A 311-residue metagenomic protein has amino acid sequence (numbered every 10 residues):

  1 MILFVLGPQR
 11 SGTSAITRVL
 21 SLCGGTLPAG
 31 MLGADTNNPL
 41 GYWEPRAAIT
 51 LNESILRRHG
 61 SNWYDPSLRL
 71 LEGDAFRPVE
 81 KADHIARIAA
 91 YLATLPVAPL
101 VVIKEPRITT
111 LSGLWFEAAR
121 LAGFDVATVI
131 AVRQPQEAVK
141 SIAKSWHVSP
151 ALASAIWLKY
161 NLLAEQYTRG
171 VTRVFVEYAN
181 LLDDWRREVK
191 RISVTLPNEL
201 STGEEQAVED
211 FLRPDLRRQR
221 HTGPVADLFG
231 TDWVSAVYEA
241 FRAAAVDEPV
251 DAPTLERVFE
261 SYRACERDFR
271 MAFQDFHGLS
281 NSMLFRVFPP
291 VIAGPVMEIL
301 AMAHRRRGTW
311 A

Functional and structural regions predicted by a protein language model:
M1-H84: PAPS-dependent sulfotransferase catalytic core
S11-T17, T109-S112, Q136-S141, L182-R186: Short catalytic/ligand-binding loop motif for oxyanion handling, primarily in non-cytosolic enzymes, centered on
L32-P39, I130-P135, K140, R169-E239: The conserved 3'-phosphoadenosine-5'-phosphosulfate
P78-F116, R120: Glycine-rich phosphate-binding loop used to anchor ATP phosphates in small-molecule kinases, encompassing both
Y91-P96, L163-V174: A structural motif corresponding to the C-terminal end of an alpha-helix and its immediate exit/capping segment
K104-I108, A122-I142, W157, V176: Conserved phosphate-donor/acceptor-positioning beta-strand/loop module used by diverse small-molecule
K144-I156: Lumenal/extracellular "mature" regions of secretory-pathway glycan-modifying transferases
V194, N198-A311: PAPS-dependent sulfotransferases, especially Golgi type II membrane carbohydrate sulfotransferases
